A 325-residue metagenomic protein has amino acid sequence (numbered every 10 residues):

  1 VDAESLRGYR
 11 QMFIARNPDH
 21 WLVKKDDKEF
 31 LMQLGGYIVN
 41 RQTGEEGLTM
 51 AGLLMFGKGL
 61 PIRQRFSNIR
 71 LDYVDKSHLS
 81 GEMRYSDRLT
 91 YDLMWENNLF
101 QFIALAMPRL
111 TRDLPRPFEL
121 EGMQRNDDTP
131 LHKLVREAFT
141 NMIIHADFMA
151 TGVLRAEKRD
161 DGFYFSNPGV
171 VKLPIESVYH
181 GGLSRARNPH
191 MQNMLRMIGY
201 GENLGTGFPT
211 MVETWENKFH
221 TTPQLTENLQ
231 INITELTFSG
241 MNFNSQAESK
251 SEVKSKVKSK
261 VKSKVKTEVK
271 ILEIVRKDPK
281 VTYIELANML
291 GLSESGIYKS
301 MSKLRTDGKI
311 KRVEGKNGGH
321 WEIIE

Functional and structural regions predicted by a protein language model:
V1-A150, K158, G169-S184, G207 (+1 more regions): Active-site helix-to-loop segments that bind/position phosphate- or nucleotide-bearing substrates and donors across
E4-S5, V265-K280: Short amphipathic alpha-helical interface segments
F163-G199: Glycine-rich/acidic phosphate-handling loop/turn and adjacent ATP-lid/helix of nucleotide-binding kinase/ATPase domains
V261-T267, T282, R312-E325: Short, cationic-aromatic polyanion-contact patches
A287: The alpha-helix within a helix-turn-helix
S295: Key DNA-contact positions within bacterial/archaeal DNA-binding proteins
S300-D307: Alpha-helical DNA-recognition elements
